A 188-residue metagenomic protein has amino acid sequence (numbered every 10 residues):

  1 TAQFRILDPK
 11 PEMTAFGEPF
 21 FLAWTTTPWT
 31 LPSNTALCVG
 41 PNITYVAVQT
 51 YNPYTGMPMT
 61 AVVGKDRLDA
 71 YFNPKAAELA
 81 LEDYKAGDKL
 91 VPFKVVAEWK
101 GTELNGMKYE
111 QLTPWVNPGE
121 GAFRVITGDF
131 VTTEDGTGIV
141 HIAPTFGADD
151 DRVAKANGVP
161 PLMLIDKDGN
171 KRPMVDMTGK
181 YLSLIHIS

Functional and structural regions predicted by a protein language model:
Q3-L7: Gly/Pro-rich turn-and-neighbor structural signature
E12-F21, P28-S188: Non-cofactor substrate-recognition interfaces
